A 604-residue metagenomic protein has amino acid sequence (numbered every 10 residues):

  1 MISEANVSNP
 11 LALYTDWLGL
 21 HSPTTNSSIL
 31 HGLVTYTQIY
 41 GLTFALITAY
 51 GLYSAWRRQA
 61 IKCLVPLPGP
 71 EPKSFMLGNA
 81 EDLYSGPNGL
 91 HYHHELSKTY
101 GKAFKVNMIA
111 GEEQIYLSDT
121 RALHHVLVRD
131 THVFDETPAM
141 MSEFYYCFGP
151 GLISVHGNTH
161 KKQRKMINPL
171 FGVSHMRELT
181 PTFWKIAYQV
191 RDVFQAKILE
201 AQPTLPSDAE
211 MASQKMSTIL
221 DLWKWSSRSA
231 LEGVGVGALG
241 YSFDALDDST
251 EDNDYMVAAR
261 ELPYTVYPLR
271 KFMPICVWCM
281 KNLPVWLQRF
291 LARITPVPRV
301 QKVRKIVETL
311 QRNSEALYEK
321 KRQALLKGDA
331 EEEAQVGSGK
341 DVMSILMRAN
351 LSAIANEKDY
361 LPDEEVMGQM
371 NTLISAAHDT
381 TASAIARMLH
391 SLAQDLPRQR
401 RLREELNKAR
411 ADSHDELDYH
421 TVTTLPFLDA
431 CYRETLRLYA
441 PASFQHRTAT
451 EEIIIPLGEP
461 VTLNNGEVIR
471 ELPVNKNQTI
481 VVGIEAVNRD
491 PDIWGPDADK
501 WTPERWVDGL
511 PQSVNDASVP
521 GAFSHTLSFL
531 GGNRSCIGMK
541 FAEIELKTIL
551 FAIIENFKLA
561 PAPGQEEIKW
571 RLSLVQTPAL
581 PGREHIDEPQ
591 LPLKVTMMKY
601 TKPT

Functional and structural regions predicted by a protein language model:
S3-K162, W184-Q189, S229, D244 (+6 more regions): N-terminal membrane-proximal hinge/A-helix region immediately C-terminal to the signal-anchor transmembrane segment
E71-G86, M140-L239, N253-E319, A411 (+3 more regions): Cytochrome P450 catalytic-domain helical core, especially the substrate-recognition surface and oxygen-activation
D82-H94, G101, D415-V468, M598: Conserved cytochrome P450 K-helix E-x-x-R motif and the immediately C-terminal K′/meander segment
T180, W184, L205-M216, D254-V257 (+9 more regions): Cytochrome P450 I-helix active-site segment
A196, E200, L396-Q399, A522 (+2 more regions): Cytochrome P450 heme-binding "Cys pocket" and the immediately downstream C-terminal segment
K302-A384, Q512: Conserved cytochrome P450 catalytic core segment spanning the I/J/K helices
T380-A393, I549: Short, small-residue alpha-helix embedded
P441-F444, N464, V482-D516: Conserved cytochrome P450 K-helix/beta-meander segment immediately N-terminal to the heme-binding cysteine loop
